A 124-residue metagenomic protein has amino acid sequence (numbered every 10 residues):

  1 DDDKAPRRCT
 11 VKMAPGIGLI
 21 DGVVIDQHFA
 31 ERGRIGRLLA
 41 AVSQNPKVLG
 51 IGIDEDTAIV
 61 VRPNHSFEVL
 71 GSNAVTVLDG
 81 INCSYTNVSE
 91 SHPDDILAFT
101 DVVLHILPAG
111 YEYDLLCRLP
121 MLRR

Functional and structural regions predicted by a protein language model:
D2-R124: C-terminal and late-domain segments of enzyme folds
